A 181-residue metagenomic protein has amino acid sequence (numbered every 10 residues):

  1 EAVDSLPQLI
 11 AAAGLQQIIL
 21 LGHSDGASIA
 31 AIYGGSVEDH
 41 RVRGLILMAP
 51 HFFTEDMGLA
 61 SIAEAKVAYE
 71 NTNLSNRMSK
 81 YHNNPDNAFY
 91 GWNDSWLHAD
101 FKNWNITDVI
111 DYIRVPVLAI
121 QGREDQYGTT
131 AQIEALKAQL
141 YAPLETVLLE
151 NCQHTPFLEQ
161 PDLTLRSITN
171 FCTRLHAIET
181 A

Functional and structural regions predicted by a protein language model:
E1-Q17: Active-site loop/oxyanion-hole signature of alpha/beta-hydrolase fold enzymes
Q16-E55: Conserved hydrolase catalytic core segment
G58-N83: A catalytic-pocket lid/entrance helix-loop region that shapes and gates access to the active site across common
W92-V109: Active-site nucleophile elbow and catalytic-triad environment of alpha/beta-hydrolase enzymes
I113, A119-Q121: Short beta-strand/loop motif that positions the catalytic acidic residue of the alpha/beta-hydrolase fold
V115, T129-A138: Short alpha-helix in the alpha/beta-hydrolase fold that links the catalytic acid
E124-G128: Acidic catalytic loop of the alpha/beta-hydrolase fold
L144-E145, E150-A181: Catalytic active-site module of serine/aspartate enzymes centered on a nucleophile-bearing elbow/loop
